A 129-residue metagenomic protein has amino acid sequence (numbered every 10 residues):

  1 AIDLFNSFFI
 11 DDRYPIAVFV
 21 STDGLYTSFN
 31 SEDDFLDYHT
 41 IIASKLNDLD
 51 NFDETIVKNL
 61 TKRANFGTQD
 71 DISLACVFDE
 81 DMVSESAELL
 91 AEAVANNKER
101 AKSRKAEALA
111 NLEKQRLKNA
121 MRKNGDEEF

Functional and structural regions predicted by a protein language model:
I2-F129: C-terminal catalytic subdomain
